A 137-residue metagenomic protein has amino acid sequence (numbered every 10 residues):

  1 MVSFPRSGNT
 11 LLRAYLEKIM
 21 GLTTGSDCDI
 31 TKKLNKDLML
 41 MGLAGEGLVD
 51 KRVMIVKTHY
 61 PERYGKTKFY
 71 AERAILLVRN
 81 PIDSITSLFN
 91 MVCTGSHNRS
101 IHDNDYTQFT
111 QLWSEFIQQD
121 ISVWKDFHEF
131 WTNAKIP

Functional and structural regions predicted by a protein language model:
M1-P137: PAPS-dependent sulfotransferase catalytic domain
